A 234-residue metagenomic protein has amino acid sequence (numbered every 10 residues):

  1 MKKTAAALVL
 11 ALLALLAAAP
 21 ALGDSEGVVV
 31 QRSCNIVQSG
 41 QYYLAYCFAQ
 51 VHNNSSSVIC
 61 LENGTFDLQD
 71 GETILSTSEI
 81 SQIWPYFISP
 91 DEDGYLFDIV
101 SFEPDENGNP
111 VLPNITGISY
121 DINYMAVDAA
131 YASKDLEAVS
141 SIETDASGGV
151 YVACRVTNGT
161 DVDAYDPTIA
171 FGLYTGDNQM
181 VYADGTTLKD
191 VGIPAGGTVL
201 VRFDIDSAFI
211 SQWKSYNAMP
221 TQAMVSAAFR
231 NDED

Functional and structural regions predicted by a protein language model:
M1-A5: Positively charged n-region of N-terminal signal peptides that target proteins for export
L15-G27: Sec-dependent signal peptide cleavage junction
Q41-F48, A146-A153, V199: Short, solvent-exposed loop/turn segments enriched in Ser/Thr/Gly
V51-S56, V156-T160: Asparagine-centered strand-capping/turn motif at beta-strand->loop junctions
S56-L61, L75-S76, D161-D166, M180-V181: Short acidic/proline- and small/hydrophobic-mixed sequence motifs that coincide with surface turns and coil-to-beta
D67-S78, L173-A183: Short aromatic-acidic-glycine turn motif
I74-E106, A183-S211: Intrinsically disordered, low-complexity Pro/Gly/Ser/Thr-rich segments with frequent PxxP/GP/PP motifs and embedded
F102-G149, D206-D234: Terminal connector regions
